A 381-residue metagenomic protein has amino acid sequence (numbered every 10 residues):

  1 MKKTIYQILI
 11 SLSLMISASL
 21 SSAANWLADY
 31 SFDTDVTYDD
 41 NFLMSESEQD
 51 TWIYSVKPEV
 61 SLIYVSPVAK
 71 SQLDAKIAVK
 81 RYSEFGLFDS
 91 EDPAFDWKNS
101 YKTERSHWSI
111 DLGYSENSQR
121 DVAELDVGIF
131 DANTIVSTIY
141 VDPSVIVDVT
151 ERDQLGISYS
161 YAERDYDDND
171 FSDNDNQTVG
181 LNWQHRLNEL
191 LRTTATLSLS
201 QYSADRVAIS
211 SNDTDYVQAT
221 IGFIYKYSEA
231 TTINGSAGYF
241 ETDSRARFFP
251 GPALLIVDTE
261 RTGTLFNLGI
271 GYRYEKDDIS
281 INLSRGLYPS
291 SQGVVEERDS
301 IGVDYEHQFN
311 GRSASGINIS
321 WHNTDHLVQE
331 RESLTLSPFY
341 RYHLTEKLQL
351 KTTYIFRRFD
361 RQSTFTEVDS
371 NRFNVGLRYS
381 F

Functional and structural regions predicted by a protein language model:
M1-L9: Bacterial N-terminal signal peptides that target proteins for export
S17-S19: N-terminal signal peptide c-region/cleavage motif recognized by signal peptidases
A23-F381: Gram-negative and organellar
